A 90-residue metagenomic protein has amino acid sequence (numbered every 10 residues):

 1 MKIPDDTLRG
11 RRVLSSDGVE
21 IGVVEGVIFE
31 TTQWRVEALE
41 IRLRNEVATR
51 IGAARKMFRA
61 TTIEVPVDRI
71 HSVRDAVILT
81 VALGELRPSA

Functional and structural regions predicted by a protein language model:
M1-A90: Peripheral interaction segments used for macromolecular assembly
